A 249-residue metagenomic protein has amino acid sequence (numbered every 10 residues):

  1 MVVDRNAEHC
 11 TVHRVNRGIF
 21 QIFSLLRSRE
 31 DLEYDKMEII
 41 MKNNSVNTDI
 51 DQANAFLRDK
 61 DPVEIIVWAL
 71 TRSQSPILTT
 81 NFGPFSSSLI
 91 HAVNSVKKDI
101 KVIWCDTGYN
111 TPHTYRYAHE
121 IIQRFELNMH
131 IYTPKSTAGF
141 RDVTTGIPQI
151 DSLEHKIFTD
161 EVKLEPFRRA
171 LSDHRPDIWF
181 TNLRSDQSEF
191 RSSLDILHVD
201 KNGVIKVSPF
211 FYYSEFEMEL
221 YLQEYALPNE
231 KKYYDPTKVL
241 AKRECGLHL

Functional and structural regions predicted by a protein language model:
D4-N6: Intrinsic low-complexity, disordered N-terminal segments enriched in polar/charged/small residues
E38-L249: Nucleotide-activated chemistry modules centered on ATP-dependent adenylation/adenylyltransferase
